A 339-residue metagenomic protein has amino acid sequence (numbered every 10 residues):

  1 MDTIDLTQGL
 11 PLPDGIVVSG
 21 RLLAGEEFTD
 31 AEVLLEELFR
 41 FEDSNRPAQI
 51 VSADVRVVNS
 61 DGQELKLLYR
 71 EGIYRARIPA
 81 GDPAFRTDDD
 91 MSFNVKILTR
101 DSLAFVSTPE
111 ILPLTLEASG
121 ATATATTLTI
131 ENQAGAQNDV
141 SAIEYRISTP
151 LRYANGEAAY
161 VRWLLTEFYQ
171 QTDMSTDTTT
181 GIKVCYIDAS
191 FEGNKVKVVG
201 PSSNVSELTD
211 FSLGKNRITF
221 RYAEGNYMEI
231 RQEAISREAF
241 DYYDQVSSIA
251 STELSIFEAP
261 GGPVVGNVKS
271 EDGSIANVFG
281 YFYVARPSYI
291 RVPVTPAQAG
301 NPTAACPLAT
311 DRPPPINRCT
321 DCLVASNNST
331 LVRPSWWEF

Functional and structural regions predicted by a protein language model:
M1-F339: A sequence/structural signal for flexible, mid-protein segments enriched in small/helix-disrupting residues
